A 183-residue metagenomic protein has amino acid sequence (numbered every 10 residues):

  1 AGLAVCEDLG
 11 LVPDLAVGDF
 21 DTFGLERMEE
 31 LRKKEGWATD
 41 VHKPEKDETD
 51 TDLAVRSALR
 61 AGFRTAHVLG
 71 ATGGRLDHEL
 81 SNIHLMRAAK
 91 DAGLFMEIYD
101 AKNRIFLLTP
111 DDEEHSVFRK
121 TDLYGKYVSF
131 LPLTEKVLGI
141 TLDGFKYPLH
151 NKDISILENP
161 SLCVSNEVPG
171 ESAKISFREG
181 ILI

Functional and structural regions predicted by a protein language model:
G2-D91: Acidic/Gly/His-enriched mid-domain segments of enzyme catalytic cores or analogous surface patches that mediate
D14-L15, W37-T39, T65-H67, F95-E97 (+4 more regions): Structural motif
P44-D50, F95-Y99, G125-L133: Short, basic, helix/turn surface patches
E45-T49, R104-F106, S155: A short acidic, often aromatic-flanked loop/helix-cap motif at beta-alpha or helix-coil junctions that lines enzyme
R60, A88-L94, E135, K152 (+1 more regions): Generic secondary-structure signature for well-ordered alpha-helical cores
G70-G73, D100-K102, T134: Generic secondary-structure microfeatures
D77-H78, R87-L123: Class I SAM-dependent methyltransferase SAM-binding "motif I" and its flanking Rossmann-like core
L108-I183: Long, charged alpha-helical interface segments
